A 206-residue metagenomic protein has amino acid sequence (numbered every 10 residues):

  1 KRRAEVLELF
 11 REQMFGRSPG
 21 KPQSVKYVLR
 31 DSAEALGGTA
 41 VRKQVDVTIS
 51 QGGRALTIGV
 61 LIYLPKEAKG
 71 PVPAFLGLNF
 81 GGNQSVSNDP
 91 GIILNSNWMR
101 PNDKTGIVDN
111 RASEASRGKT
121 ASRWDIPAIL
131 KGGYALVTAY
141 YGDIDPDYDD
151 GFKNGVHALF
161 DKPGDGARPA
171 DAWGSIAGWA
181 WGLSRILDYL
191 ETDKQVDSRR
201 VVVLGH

Functional and structural regions predicted by a protein language model:
K1-G59, Y63-V72, F80-N102: N-terminal targeting or regulatory segments adjacent to alpha/beta-hydrolase or S9 domains
G77-R199: Cap/lid segment of the alpha/beta-hydrolase catalytic domain
H206: Conserved alpha/beta-hydrolase "nucleophile elbow" surrounding the catalytic nucleophile
